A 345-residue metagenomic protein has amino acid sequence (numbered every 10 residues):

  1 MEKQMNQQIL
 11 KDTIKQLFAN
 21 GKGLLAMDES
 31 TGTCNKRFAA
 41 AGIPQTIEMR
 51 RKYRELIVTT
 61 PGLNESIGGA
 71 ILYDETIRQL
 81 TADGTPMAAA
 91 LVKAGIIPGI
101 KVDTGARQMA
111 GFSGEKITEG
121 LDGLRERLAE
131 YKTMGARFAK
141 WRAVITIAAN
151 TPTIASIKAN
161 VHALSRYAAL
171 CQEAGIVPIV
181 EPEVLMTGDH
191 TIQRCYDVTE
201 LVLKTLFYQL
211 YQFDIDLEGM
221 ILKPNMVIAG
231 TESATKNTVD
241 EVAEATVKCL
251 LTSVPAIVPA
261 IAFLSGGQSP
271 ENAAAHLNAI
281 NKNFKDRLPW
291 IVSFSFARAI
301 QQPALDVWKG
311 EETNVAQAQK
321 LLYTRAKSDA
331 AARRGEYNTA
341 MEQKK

Functional and structural regions predicted by a protein language model:
E2-M134, I147, T235, V239 (+4 more regions): Alpha/beta catalytic barrel-like cores
T46, W141, V180, L222 (+1 more regions): Conserved, mostly hydrophobic/aromatic
A70, A139, P178-I179, M220 (+1 more regions): Hydrophobic residues within beta-strands of alpha/beta enzymes
D74, A143, P224: Residues that line or immediately flank small-molecule/substrate-binding pockets and catalytic motifs
I97, V177, G219-I221, A260: Proline-centered loop/turn at the N-terminus of a beta-strand
T104, I145, V184, M226-I228: Short, histidine-centered active-site or binding-site loop motifs used for metal coordination, general acid-base
L124-Q212: Helix-rich catalytic cores of soluble enzyme domains
M186, H190-I257: Catalytic core of soluble alpha/beta enzymes
